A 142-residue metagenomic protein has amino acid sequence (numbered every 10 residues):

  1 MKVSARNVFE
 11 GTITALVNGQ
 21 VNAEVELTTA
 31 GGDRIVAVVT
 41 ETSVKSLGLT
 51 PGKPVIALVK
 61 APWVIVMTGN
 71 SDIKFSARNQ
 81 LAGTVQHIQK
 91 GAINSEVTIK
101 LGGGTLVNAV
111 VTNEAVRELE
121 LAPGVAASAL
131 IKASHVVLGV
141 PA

Functional and structural regions predicted by a protein language model:
K2-E10, A15, D33-R34, E41-S95 (+2 more regions): Glycine/charge-rich catalytic "coupling/switch" loops of P-loop NTPases
Q20-E26, G91-I99: Short aromatic-glycine-enriched beta-strand elements
E26-V36, T98-V107: Short, basic/aromatic beta-hairpin or loop at an interaction surface
V110: C-terminal binding/interaction regions
